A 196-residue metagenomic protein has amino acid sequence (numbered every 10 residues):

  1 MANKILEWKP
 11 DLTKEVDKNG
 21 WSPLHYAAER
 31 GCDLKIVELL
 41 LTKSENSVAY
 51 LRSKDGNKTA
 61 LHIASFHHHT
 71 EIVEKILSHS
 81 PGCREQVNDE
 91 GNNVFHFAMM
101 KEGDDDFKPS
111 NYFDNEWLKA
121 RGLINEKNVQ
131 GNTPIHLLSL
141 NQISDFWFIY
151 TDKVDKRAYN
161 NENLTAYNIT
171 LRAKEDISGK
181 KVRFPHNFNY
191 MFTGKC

Functional and structural regions predicted by a protein language model:
M1-Y50, K54-K58: Solenoidal tandem-repeat scaffolds enriched in leucines and small polar residues
K4-D11, L39-S47, E74-C83, Y112-G122 (+1 more regions): Ankyrin repeat domain, specifically the short helix-to-loop turn at the C-terminus of the second helix of each repeat
E15-V16, R52-K54, I76, Q86-V87 (+2 more regions): Ankyrin-repeat boundary/linker signal
G20, G56-N57, G91, G131 (+1 more regions): Start-of-repeat signature of ankyrin repeats
L24, L61, F95, I135 (+1 more regions): Conserved hydrophobic residue in the first alpha-helix
G31-C32, H68, E102-G103, Q142: Ankyrin-repeat intra-repeat helix-capping/turn positions
N111-E116, I143-C196: Ankyrin-repeat-protein effector appendages
